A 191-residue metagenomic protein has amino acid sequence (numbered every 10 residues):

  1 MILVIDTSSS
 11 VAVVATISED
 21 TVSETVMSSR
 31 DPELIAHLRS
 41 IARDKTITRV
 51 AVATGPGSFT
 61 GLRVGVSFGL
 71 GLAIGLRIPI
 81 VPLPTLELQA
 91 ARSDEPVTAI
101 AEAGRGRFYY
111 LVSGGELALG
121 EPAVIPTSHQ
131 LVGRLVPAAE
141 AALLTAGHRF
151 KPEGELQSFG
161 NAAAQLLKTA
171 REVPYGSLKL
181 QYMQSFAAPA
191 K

Functional and structural regions predicted by a protein language model:
M1-E19, S29-A36, R43, V81-K191: Oxyanion-binding and handling regions
D44-T48: Short helix-loop-beta connector
R49-P79: DPxDG-like acidic metal-binding loop motif
